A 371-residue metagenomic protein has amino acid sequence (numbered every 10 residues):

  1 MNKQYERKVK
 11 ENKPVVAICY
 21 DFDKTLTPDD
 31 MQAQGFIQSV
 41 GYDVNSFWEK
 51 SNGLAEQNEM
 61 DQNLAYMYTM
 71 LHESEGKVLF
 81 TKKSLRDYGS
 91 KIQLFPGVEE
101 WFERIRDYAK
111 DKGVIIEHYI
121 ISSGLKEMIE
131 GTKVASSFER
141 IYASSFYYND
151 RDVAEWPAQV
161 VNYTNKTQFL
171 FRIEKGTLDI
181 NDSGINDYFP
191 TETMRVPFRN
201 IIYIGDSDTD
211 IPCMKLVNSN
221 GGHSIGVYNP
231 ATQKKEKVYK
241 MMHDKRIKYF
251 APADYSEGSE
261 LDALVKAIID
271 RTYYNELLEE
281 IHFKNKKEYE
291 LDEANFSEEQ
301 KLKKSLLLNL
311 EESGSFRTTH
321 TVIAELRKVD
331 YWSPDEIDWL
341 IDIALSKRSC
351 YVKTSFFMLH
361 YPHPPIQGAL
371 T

Functional and structural regions predicted by a protein language model:
M1-D150, M241: Alpha-helical substrate-recognition element adjacent to the catalytic core
P96-Y119, S123-W339, A344-F357, P362-T371: C-terminal cap/substrate-recognition subdomain and adjoining C-terminal extension of metal-dependent phosphatase-like
